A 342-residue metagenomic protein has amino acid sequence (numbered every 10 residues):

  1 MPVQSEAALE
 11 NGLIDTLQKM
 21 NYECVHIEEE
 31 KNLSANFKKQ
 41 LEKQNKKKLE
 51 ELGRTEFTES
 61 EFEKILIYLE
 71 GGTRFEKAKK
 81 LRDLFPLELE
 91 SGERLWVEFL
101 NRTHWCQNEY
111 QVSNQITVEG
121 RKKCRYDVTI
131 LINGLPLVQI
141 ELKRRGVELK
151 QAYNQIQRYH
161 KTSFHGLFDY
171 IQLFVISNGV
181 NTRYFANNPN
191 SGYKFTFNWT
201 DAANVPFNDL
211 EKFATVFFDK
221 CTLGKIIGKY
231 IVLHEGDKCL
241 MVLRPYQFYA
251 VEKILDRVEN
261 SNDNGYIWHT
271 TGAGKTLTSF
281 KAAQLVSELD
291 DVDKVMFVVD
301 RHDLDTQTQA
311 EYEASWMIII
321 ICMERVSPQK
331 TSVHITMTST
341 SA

Functional and structural regions predicted by a protein language model:
P2-I320, H334-T340: ATP-dependent helicase/translocase motor core
I319-K330: Catalytic cores of enzymes
Q329-K330, T340-A342: Short, intrinsically disordered, charge-balanced linker/junction segments flanking boundaries in proteins
